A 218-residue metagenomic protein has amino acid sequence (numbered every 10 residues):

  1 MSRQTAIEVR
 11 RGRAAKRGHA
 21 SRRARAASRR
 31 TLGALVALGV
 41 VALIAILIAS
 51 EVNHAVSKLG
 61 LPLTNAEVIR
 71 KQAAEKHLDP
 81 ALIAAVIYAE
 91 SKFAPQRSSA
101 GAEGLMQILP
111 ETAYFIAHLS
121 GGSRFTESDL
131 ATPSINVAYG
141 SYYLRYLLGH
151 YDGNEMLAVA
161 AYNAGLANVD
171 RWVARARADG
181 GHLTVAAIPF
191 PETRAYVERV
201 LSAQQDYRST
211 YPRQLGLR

Functional and structural regions predicted by a protein language model:
M1-R29: N-terminal Lys/Arg-rich, disordered targeting/topogenic segments
M1-T5, V36, L215: Intrinsic-disorder/low-complexity peptide segments enriched for small residues
R11, R17, L32, D179-G180 (+1 more regions): Feature targets compositionally biased, intrinsically disordered low-complexity regions with long contiguous runs
R22, I44, P62-L63: Short juxtamembrane and helix-loop transition motifs at transmembrane-helix boundaries in membrane proteins
R23-V36, E103: Extended, non-globular alpha-helical segments
L32-S50: Hydrophobic membrane-insertion alpha-helices, especially the h-region of bacterial N-terminal signal peptides
I48-R218: Catalytic glycan-binding domains that act on GlcNAc-containing polysaccharides
